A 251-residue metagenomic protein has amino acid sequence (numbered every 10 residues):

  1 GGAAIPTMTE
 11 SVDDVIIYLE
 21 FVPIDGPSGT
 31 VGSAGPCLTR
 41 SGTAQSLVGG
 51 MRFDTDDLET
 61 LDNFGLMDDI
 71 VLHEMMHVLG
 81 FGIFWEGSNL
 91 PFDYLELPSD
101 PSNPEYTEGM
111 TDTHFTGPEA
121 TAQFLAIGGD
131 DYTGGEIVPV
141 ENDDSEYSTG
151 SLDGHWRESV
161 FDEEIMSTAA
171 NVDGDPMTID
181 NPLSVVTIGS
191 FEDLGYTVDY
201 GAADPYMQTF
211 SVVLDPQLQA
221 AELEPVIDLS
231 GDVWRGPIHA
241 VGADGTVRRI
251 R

Functional and structural regions predicted by a protein language model:
G1-L72, V78-R251: Extracellular zinc-dependent metalloprotease catalytic-domain scaffold
